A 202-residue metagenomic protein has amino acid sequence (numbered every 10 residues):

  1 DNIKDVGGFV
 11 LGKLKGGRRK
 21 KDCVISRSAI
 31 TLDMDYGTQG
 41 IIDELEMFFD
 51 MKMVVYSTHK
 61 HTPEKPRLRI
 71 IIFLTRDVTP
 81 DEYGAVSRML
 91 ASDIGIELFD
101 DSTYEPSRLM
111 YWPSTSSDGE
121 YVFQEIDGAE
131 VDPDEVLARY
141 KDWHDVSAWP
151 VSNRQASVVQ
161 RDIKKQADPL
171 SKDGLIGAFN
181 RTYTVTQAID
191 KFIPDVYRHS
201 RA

Functional and structural regions predicted by a protein language model:
D1, D134-E135, T186, D190: N-terminal intrinsically disordered, low-complexity, charged/polar
D1-D22: N-terminal "first-domain core" detector
V6, K21-S26, V131-E135: Glycine-rich, flexible loop segments associated with nucleotide phosphate handling
L11-G12, G16, F123, D132 (+1 more regions): Intrinsically disordered, low-complexity, compositionally biased regions/tails
L11-G16, H59-K60, E105-L109: Short, glycine/charge-rich beta-strand/loop segments that flank catalytic centers and engage negatively charged groups
R18-M51, H59-I96, Y111, S116-D118 (+1 more regions): Modules that initiate DNA replication and primer synthesis
F99-V159: Basic/polar, cationic surfaces and motifs that engage anionic cell-wall and phosphate/carboxylate ligands
